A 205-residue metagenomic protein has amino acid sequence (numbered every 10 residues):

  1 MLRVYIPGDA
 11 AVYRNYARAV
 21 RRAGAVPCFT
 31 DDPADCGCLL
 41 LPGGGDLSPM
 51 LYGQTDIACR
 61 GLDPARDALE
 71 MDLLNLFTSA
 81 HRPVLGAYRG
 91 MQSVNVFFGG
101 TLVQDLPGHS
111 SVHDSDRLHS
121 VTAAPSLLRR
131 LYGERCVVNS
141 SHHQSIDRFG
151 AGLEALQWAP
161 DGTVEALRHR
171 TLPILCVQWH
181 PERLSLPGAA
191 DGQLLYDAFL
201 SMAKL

Functional and structural regions predicted by a protein language model:
M1-A87, N95-V103, P107-L127, L131-V137 (+5 more regions): N-terminal beta1-alpha1 cap of cysteine-dependent amidohydrolase-like domains
G90: Conserved SAM-binding loop
L175-W179: Active-site-proximal beta-strand elements of phosphoester/diester hydrolases
